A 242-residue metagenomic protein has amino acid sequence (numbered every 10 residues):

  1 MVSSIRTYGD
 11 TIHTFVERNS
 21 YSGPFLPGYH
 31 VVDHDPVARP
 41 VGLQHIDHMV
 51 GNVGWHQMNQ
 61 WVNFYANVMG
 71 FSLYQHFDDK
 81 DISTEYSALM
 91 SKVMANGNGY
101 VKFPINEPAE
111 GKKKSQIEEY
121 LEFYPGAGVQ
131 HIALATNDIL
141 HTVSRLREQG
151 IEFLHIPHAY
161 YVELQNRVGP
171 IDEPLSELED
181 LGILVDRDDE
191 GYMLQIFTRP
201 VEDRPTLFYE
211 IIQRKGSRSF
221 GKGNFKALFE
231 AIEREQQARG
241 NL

Functional and structural regions predicted by a protein language model:
M1-V53, Q75-K112, I117, L140-L242: Vicinal oxygen chelate
M49, A66-V68: Membrane-embedded hairpin module used as a gating/binding unit in multi-pass transport and secretion proteins
Y65-A66, L146: Conserved active-site tyrosine of GNAT-family acetyltransferases
F71: Phosphate-binding active sites in nucleotide-utilizing proteins
L134: C-terminal substrate/ligand-recognition segments
